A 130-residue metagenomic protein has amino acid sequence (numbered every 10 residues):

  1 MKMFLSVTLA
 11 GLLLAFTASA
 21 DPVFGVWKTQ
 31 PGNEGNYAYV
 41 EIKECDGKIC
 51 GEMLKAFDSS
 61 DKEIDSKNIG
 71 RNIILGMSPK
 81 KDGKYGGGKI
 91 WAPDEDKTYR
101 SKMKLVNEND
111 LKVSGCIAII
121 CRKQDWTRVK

Functional and structural regions predicted by a protein language model:
M1-L5: Positively charged n-region of N-terminal signal peptides that target proteins for export
S6-A15: Bacterial N-terminal signal peptides
F16-D21: Boundary of Sec targeting at the N-terminus
V23-F24, K28-D94, T98-Y99: Central antiparallel beta-sheet cores of small beta-barrel/beta-sandwich binding domains
P31, E44-D46, M53-K55, L105 (+2 more regions): A mature extracytoplasmic/lumenal domain signature
E63-D65, S101-M103, D125-T127: Short amphipathic beta-strand/extended segments with alternating polar/hydrophobic composition
P93-E95, R100-K123: Short, exposed beta-strand-loop hairpins at the edges of beta-sheets in extracellular/periplasmic proteins
